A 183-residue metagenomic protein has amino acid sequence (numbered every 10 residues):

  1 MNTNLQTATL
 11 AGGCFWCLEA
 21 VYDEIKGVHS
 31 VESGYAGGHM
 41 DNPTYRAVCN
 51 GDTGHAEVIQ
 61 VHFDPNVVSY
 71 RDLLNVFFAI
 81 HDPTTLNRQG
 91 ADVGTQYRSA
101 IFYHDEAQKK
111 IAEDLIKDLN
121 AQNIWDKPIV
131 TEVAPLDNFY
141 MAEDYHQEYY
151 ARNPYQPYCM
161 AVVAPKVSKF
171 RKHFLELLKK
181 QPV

Functional and structural regions predicted by a protein language model:
M1-V183: Flexible coil/turn and secondary-structure edge motifs
